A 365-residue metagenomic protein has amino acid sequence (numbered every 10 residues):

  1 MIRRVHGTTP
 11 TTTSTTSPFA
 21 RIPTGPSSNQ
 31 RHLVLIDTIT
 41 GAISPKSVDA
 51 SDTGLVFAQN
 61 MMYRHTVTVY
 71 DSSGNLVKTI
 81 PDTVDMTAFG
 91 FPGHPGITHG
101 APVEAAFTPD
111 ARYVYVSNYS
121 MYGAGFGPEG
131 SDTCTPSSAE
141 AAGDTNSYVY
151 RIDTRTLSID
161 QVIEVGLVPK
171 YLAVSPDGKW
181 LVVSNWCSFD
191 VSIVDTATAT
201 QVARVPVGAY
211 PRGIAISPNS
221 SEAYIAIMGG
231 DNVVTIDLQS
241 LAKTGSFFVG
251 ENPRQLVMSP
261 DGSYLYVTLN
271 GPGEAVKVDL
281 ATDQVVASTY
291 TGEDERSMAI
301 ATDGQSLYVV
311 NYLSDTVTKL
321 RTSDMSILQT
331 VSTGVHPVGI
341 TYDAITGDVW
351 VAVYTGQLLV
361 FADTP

Functional and structural regions predicted by a protein language model:
M1-P365: Predominantly soluble domains enriched in secretory-pathway, periplasmic, or organellar proteins
